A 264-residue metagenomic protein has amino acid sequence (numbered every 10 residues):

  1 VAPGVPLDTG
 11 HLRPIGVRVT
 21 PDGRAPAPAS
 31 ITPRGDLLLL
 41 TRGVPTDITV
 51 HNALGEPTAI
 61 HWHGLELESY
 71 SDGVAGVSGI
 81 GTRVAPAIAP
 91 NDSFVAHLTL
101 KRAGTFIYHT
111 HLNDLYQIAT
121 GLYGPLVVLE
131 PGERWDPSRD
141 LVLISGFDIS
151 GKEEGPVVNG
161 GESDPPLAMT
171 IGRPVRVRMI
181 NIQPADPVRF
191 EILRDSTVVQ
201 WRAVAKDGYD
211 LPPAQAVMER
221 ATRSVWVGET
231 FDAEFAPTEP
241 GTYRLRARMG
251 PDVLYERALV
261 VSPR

Functional and structural regions predicted by a protein language model:
V1-D92, S138, G151-V177, D210-P213 (+2 more regions): N-terminal, post-signal-peptide metal-ligating segments of extracellular/periplasmic oxidoreductases, dominated by
V1-P3, H111, L129, I144-D148 (+3 more regions): Structured loops at beta-to-helix junctions and adjacent beta-edge loops in soluble globular domains
I48-T49, T110, V177-R178, R189-E191 (+1 more regions): Hydrophobic beta-strand segments within beta-rich accessory/binding domains
G55-T58, L65-L67, S78-P137, V217-R264: Extracellular/periplasmic metallocenter environments
W62, S71-D72, D186-P212, M249-P263: Extended intrinsically disordered, low-complexity coil regions enriched in Ser, Thr, Gly, Ala and often Pro
G132-E154: Flexible, low-complexity coil/linker segments
D148-G151, G155-T197, T230-T238: Surface-exposed interaction/gating patches
